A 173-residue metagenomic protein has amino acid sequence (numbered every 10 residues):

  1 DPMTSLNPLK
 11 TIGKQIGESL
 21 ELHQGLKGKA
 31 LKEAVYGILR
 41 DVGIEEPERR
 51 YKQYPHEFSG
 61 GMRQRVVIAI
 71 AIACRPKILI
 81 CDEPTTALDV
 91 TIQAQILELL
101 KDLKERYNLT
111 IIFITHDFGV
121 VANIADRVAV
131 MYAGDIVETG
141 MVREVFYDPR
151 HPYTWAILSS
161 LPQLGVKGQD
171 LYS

Functional and structural regions predicted by a protein language model:
G25, K29-I44, Y51-K52, Y147 (+1 more regions): ABC ATPase nucleotide-binding domain helical subdomain, centered on the C-loop/LSGGQ "ABC signature"
E45-R49, M141-S173: Short catalytic/signature loops enriched in Gly
A73-K77: A short, proline-enriched helix->beta-strand linker immediately N-terminal to the Walker B motif in ABC-type P-loop
A94-N108, G119: Helical segment within the ABC ATPase nucleotide-binding domain
V121-N123: A short, surface-exposed alpha-helical micro-motif characterized by mixed small hydrophobic and charged/polar residues
R127, T139: Short, glycine/charged-rich "phosphate-handling" switch motifs in NTP-dependent and phosphotransfer domains
